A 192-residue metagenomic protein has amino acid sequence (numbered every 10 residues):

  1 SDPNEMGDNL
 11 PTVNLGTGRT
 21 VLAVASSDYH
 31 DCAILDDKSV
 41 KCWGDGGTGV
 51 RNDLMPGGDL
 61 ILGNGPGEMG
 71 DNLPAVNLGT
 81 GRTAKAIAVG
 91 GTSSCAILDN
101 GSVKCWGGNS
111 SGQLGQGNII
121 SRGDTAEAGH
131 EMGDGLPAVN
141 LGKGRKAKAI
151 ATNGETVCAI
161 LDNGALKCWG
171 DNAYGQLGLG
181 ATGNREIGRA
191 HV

Functional and structural regions predicted by a protein language model:
S1-M6, K41-G70, G107-M132, G170-R189: Short glycine/serine- and acidic-residue-enriched loop/turn motifs that recur at repeat junctions
S1-M6, T12, T17-T20, L35-S39 (+6 more regions): Thr-biased low-complexity repeat/linker tracts and other Thr-enriched repetitive architectures
V21, D28-D31, A84, G91-S94 (+2 more regions): Conserved positions at the start
S27-D28, D36, G90-G91, D99 (+4 more regions): Short loop/turn segments that connect beta-strands within the blades of beta-propeller domains, predominantly WD40
H30-A33, C42, S93-A96, C105 (+2 more regions): Conserved core positions of repeat-based scaffolds
